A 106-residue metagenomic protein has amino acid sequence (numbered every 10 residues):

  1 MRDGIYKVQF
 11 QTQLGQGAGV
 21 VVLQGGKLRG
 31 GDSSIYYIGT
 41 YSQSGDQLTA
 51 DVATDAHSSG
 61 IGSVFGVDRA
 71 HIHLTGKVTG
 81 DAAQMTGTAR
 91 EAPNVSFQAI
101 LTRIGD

Functional and structural regions predicted by a protein language model:
M1-L14, M85-G87: Tryptophan-anchored aromatic micro-motifs
V8, L28-G31, L48-V52, A83-G87: Short hydrophobic/aromatic-rich beta-strand segments that constitute the beta-sheet cores of beta-sandwich/beta-barrel
Q11-Q13, G31-Y36, A53-H57, T88-N94: Short, solvent-exposed aromatic-acidic interface loops
S34-A82: Contiguous, well-ordered beta-strand patches that form the walls/edges of small beta-barrel/beta-sandwich domains
Q43-G45, A82-D106: Edge beta-strand at a domain terminus
